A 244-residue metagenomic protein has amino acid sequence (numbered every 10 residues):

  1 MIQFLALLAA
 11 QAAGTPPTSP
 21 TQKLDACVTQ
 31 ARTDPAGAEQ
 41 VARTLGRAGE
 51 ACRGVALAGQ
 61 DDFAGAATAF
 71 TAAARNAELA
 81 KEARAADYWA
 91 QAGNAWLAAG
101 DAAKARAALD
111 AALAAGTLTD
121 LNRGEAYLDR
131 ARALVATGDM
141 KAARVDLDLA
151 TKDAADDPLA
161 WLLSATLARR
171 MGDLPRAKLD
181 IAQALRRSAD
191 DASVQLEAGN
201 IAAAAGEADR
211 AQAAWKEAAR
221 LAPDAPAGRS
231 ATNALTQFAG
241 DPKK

Functional and structural regions predicted by a protein language model:
I2-T71, K244: N-terminal leader/linker segments that initiate helical-solenoid repeat arrays
P20, R47, A86, D120-G124 (+4 more regions): Helix-start (N-cap) detector for alpha-helical repeat units in TPR-like alpha-solenoids, especially tetratricopeptide
C27-V28, V55, N94, R132 (+3 more regions): Residue-level recognition of tetratricopeptide repeat
L45-R47, N76-A80, A115-T119, D153 (+2 more regions): Structural marker of alpha-solenoid helical repeat scaffolds
C52, Q91, E125, D129 (+3 more regions): Canonical tetratricopeptide repeat
L97, L113-R187: Alpha-helical adaptor scaffolds
